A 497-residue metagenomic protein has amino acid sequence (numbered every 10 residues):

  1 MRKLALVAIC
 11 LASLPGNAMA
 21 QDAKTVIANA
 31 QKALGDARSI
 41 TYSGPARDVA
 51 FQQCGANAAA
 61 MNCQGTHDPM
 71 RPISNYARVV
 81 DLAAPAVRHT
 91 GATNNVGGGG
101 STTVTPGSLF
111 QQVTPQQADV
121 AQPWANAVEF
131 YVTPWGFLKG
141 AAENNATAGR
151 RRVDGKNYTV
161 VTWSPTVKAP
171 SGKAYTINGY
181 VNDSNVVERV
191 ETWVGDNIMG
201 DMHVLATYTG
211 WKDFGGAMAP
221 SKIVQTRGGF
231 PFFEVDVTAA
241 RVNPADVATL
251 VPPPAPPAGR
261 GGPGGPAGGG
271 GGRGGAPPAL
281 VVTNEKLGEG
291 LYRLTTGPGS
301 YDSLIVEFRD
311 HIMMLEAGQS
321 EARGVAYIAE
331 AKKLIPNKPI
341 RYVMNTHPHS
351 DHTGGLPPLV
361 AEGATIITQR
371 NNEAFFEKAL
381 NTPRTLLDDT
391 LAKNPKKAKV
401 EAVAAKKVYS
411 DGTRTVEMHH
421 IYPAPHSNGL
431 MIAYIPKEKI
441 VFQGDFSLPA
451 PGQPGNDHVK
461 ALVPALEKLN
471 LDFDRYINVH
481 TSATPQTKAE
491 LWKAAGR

Functional and structural regions predicted by a protein language model:
G16-A20: Sec/Tat signal peptide C-region and signal peptidase I cleavage site
Q21-V26, G99, T103-G179, D183 (+5 more regions): Flexible, processing/modification-adjacent segments and terminal tails in exported/periplasmic/extracellular proteins
A23-Q116, A146-G149: N-terminal mature ectodomain segment of secretory-pathway/periplasmic proteins
D154-P253, M431-P436, Q443-G444, P449-E467: Gly/Pro-enriched, hydrophobic low-complexity segments that function as extracytoplasmic propeptides/linkers
E234-R309, K407: Zn-dependent metallo-beta-lactamase
E285-A331, L430-L448: Conserved beta-strand hairpin/beta-sheet module of binuclear metal-dependent hydrolase folds, prominently
D310-H311, A322-I367, K468-D474: Active-site metal-binding motif and surrounding structural segment of the metallo-beta-lactamase
P358, V463-R497: Divalent-metal (often Zn2+) His-rich catalytic cores of metallo-beta-lactamase-fold enzymes
